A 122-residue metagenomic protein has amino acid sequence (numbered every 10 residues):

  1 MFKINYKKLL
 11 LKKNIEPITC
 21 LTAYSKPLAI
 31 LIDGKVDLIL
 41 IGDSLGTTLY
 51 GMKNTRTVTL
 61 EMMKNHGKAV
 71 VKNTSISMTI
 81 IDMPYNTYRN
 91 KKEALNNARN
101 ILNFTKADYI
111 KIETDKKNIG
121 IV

Functional and structural regions predicted by a protein language model:
M1-T22, K26, L31: N-terminal amphipathic alpha-helix/helix-capping segment at the start of soluble metabolic enzymes
T19, S25, S44, S75-S77: Generic serine detector
L28-L31, K35-L38, M52-N118, V122: Active-site beta->alpha loop and helix N-cap motifs at the rims of alpha/beta catalytic domains
I39-D43: Non-cysteine beta-strand/loop elements that form the S-adenosyl-L-methionine
L45-G46, K116: Conserved beta-strand edge residues that scaffold enzyme active sites
T47-G51: Gly-rich Lys/Arg/Thr-decorated short loops/hinges at beta-loop-alpha junctions or inter-strand turns that position
